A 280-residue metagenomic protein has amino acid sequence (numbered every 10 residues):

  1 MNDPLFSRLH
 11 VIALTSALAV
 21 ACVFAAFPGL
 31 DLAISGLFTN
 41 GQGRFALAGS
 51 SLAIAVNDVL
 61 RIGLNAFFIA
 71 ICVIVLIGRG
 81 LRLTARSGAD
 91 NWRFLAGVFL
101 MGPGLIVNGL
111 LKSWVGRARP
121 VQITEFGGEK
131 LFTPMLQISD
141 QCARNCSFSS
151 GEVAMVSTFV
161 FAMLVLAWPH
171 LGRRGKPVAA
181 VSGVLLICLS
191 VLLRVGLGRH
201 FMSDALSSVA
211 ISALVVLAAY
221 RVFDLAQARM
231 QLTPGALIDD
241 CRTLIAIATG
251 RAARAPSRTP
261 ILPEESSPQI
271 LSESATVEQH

Functional and structural regions predicted by a protein language model:
N2-C72, K112-V115, G128-L131: N-terminal transmembrane-helix/juxtamembrane module of multi-pass inner/ER membrane proteins
D3, V11-L14, F132-G250, P256: Membrane-embedded catalytic cores of phosphoryl/pyrophosphoryl-handling enzymes
V20-A25, M101-I106, V184-V195: Aromatic-anchored segments of alpha-helical transmembrane domains
V23-F24, D31, C72-L76, M101 (+4 more regions): Alpha-helical membrane-inserting segments
L60-L76, E152-A167: Hydrophobic alpha-helical transmembrane segments
I77-S113, K176, A180: Interfacial segments of alpha-helical transmembrane regions
G116-C142: Membrane-interface interhelical connector segments
L237-H280: Long, low-complexity, intrinsically disordered cytosolic termini of multi-pass membrane proteins
